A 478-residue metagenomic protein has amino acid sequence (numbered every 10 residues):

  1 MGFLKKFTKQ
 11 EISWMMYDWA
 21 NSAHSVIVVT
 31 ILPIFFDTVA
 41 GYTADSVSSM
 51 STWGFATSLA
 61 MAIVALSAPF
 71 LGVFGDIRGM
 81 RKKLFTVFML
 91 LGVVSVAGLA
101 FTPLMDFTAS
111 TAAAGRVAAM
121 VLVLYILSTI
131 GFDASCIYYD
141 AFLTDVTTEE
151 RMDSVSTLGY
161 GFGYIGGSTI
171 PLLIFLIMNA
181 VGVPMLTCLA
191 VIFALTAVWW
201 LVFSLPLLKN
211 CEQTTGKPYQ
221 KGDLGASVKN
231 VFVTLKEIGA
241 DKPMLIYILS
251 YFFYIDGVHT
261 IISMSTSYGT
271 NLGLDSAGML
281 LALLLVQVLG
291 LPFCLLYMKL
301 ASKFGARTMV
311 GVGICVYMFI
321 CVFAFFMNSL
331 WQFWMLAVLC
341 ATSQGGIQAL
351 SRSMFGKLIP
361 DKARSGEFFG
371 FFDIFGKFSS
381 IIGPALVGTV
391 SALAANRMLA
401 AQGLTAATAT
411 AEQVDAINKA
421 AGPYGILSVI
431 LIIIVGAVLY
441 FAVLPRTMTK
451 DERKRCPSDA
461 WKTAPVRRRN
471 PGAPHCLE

Functional and structural regions predicted by a protein language model:
M1-I12, Q213-I248, A460-V466: Juxtamembrane intracellular "pre-TM" segments in multi-pass secondary transporters
G2-M61, P243-A282: Helix-loop boundary and gating motifs at the non-cytosolic
S13-S25, V29, W53-V73, K82-S95 (+6 more regions): Substrate-agnostic recognition of the 12-TM MFS/MFS-like secondary transporter fold
L66-M80, P292-A306, S391: Helix-to-loop junctions at the C-terminal end of transmembrane segments in multipass secondary transporters
K83-G98, T308-F323: Structural signature of the two symmetry-related core transmembrane helices
A100-P103, W199-N210, K419, Y424-W461: Multi-pass alpha-helical transporter architecture, strongest for 12-TM Major Facilitator/SLC carriers used
A100-V123, F325-A337: Helix-loop junctions at membrane interfaces in 12-TM secondary transporters
I177-V198, T389-I433: A membrane-interface helix-boundary motif in multi-pass transporters
